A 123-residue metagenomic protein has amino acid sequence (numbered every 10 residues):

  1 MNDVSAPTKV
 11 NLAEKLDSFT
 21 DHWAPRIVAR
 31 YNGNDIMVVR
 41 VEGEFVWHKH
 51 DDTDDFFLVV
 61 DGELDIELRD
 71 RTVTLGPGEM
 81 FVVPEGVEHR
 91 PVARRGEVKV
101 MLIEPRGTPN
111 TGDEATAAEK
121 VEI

Functional and structural regions predicted by a protein language model:
M1-M37, T116-I123: A short, N-terminal "cap"/entry segment at the start of jelly-roll beta-barrel domains of the cupin/DSBH fold
D21-H22, D35-D51: Conserved short histidine dyad/triad with adjacent acidic residue
A24, N34, G43, R71 (+3 more regions): A generic "binding-loop/recognition-motif" signal
N32, V60-D61, G76-P77: A cytosolic small-molecule/anion-sensing beta-strand core signal
N34-I36, D54, V98: Change "...and in nucleic-acid phosphodiester-cleaving endonucleases..." to "...and in nucleic-acid processing enzymes
R40-E42, H50-E67: Short, conserved beta-strand element in jelly-roll/cupin
R69-E85: Short acidic-glycine-tyrosine-enriched beta hairpin
E85-E114: Ligand-binding loop in jelly-roll beta-barrel domains
